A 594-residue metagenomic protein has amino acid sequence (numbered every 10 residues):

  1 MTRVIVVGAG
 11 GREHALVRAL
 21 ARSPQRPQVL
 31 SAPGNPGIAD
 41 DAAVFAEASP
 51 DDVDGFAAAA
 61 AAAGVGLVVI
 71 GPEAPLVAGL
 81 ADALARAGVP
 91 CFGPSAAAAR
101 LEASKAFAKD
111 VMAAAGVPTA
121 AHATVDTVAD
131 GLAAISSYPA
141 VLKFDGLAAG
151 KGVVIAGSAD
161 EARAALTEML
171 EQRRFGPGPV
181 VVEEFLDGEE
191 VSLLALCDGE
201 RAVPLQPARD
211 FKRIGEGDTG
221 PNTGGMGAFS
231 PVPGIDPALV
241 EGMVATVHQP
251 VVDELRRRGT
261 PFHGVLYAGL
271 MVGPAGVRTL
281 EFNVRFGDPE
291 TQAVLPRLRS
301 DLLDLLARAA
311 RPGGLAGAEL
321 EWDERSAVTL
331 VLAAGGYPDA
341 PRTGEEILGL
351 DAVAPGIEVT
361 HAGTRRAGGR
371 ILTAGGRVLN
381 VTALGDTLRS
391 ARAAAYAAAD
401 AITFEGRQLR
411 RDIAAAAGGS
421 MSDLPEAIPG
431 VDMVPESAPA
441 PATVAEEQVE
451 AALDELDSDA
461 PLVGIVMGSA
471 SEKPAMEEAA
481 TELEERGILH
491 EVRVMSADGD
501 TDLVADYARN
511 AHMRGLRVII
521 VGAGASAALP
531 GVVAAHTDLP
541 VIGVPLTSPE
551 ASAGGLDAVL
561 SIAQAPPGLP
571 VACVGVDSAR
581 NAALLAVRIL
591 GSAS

Functional and structural regions predicted by a protein language model:
M1-A96: ATP-binding N-terminal substructure of ATP-dependent carboxylate-amine bond-forming enzymes
V6, L101-V180, P233-P250: Active-site nucleotide/adenylate-binding loops and adjacent lid/helix of ATP-dependent enzymes
G8, H14-A19, S23-Q25, G385-R392 (+1 more regions): Glycine-rich phosphate/diphosphate-binding loop of Rossmann-like nucleotide-binding domains
A87-R100, H536-V576: Short, acidic/small-residue loops that bind anionic groups at enzyme active sites
G152-T291: Internal nucleotide-binding/catalytic subdomain
V244-L266, N283-A354, A367: Active-site "cap" helix and flanking loop/linker of ATP-utilizing ligase/carboxylase catalytic domains
T364-G368, L372-V444: Generic C-terminus detector
A452-P461, M467, S471-P474, S552-S594: C-terminal binding/interaction regions
